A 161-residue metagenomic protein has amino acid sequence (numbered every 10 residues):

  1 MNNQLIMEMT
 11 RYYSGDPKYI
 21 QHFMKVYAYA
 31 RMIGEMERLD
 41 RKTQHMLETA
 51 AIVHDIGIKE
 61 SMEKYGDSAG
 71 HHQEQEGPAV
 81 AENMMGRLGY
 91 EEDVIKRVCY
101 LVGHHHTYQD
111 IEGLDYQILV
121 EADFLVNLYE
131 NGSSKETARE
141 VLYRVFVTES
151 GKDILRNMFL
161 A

Functional and structural regions predicted by a protein language model:
N2-K25, G57-D67: Active-site flanking loop/helix segments enriched in acidic
R11-D40, V53, Y90, H104-A161: Divalent metal-dependent phosphate-bond-processing catalytic cores, especially two-metal-ion Mg2+/Mn2+ enzymes that act
V26-Y29, H71-R87: An active-site-proximal "capping" alpha-helix that borders the catalytic cofactor pocket
E35, G57-M62, E82-G86, Y90 (+1 more regions): Short helix-capping and hinge/turn segments at secondary-structure transitions, especially at repeat and domain
Q44-G66, G77, C99-H106, D123: His-Asp-centered metal-binding catalytic motifs of divalent-metal-dependent phosphohydrolases/nucleases
